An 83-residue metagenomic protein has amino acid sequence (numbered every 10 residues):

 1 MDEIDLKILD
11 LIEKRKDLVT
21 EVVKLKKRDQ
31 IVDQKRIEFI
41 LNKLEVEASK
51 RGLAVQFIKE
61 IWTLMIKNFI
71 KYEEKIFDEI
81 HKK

Functional and structural regions predicted by a protein language model:
M1-K83: Domain-level signature for soluble enzymes in the chorismate/prephenate branch of the shikimate pathway
